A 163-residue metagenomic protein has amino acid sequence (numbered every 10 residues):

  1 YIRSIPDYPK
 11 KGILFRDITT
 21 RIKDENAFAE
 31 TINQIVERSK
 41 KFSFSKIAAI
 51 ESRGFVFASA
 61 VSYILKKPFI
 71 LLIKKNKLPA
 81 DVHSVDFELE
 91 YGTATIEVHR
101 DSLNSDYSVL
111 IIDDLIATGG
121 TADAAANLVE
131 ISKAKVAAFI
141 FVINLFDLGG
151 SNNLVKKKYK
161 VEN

Functional and structural regions predicted by a protein language model:
Y1-N163: PRPP-associated nucleotide enzymes
